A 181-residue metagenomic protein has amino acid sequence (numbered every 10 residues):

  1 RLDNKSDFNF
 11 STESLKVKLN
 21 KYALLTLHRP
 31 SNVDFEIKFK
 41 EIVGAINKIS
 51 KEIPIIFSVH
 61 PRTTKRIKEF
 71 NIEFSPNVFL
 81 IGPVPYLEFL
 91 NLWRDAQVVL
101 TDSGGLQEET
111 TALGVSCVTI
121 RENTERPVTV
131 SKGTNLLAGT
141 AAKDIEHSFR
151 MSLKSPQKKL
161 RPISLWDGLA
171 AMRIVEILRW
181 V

Functional and structural regions predicted by a protein language model:
R1-F35, A138: A nucleotide-sugar donor-handling region in carbohydrate enzymes
R1-F8, L136-V181: Leloir-type glycosyltransferase catalytic cores
K18, V43-V59: A conserved nucleotide-sugar
F39, Y86-F89: Acidic, amphipathic alpha-helical patches
P61-N77: Short, structured helix-loop element that forms part of the nucleotide-activated donor/catalytic region
N77-P85: Active-site donor-binding acidic/aromatic loop of nucleotide-activated sugar and phosphosugar transferases involved
L92-V130: A donor-sugar binding/catalytic signature common to diverse glycosyltransferases and related nucleotide-sugar
V118, G133-A138: A short acidic/histidine/glycine-rich donor-binding loop in glycosyltransferase catalytic cores
